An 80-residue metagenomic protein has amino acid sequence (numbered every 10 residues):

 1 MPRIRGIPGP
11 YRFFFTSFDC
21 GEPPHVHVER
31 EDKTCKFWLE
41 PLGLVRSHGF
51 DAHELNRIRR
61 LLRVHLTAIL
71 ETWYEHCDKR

Functional and structural regions predicted by a protein language model:
M1-Y11: Negatively charged, low-complexity tracts enriched in Asp/Glu with abundant Ser/Thr
P2-I4, V45, N56-I58: Short, intrinsically disordered low-complexity segments
R3, H27, R63-V64: Alpha-helical interaction segments
G9-Y11, K33-C35, L66: Generic structural motif recognizing short loop/turn segments at the entrances and edges of beta-strands
F14-A52: A short, structured beta-strand/loop element
D51-R80: C-terminal structural segments of small proteins and small subunits
